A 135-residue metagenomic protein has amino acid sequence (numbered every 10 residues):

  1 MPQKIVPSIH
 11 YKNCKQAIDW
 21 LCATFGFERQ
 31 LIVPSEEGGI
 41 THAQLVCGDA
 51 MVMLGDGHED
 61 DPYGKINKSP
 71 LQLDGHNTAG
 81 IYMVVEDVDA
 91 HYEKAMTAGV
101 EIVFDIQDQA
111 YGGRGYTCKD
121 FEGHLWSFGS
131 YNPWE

Functional and structural regions predicted by a protein language model:
M1-S8, I18-D19, F25-K119, S130-E135: Vicinal oxygen chelate
H10-N13: Short, surface-exposed ligand-recognition loops at beta-strand->loop->(often short) alpha-helix junctions that present
E122: C-terminal catalytic core of tyrosine-transesterase DNA break-rejoin enzymes
